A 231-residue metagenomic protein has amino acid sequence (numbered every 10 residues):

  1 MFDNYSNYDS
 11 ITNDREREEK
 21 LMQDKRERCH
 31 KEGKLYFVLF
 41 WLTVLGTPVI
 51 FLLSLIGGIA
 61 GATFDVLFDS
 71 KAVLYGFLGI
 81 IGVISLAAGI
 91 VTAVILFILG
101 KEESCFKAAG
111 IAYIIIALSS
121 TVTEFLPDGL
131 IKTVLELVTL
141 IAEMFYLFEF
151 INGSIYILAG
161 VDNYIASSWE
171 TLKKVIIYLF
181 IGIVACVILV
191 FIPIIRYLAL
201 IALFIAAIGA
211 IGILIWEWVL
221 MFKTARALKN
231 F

Functional and structural regions predicted by a protein language model:
F2-I50, L86-F125, V138-V184, A210-F231: Membrane-interface extramembranous regions at the lipid-water interface
L45-A88, S119-E143, G182-I213: Membrane-helix interface segments in multi-pass membrane proteins
